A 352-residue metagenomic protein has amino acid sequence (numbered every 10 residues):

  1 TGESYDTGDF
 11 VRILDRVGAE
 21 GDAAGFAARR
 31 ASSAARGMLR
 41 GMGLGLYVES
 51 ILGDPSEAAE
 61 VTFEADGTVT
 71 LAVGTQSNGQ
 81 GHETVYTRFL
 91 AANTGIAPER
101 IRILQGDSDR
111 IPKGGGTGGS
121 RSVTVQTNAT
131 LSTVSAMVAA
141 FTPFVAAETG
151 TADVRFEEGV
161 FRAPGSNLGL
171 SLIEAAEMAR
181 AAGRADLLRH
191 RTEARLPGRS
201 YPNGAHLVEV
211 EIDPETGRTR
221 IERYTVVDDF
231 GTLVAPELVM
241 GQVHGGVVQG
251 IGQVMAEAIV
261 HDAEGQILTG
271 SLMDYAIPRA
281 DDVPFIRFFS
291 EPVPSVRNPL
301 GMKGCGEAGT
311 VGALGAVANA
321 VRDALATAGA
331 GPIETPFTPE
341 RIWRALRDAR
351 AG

Functional and structural regions predicted by a protein language model:
T1-R12, A19, A24-G352: Cofactor-binding beta-sheet edge motifs in enzyme active sites
